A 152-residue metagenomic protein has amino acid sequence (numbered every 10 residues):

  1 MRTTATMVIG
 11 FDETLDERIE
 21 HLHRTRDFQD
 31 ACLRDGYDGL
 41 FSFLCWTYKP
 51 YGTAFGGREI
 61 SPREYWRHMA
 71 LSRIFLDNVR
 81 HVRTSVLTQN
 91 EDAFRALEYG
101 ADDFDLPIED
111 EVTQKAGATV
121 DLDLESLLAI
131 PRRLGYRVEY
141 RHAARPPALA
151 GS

Functional and structural regions predicted by a protein language model:
M1-A5: Radical SAM/AdoMet-radical enzyme domain recognition
M7-F11, W46-K49: Short linear capping/connector segments at secondary-structure termini
I9-T25, L87: Active-site glycine- and acidic-residue-rich loops that bind and position anionic ligands or nucleotide-like cofactors
D30-S152: Auxiliary Fe-S-binding modules of radical SAM enzymes
